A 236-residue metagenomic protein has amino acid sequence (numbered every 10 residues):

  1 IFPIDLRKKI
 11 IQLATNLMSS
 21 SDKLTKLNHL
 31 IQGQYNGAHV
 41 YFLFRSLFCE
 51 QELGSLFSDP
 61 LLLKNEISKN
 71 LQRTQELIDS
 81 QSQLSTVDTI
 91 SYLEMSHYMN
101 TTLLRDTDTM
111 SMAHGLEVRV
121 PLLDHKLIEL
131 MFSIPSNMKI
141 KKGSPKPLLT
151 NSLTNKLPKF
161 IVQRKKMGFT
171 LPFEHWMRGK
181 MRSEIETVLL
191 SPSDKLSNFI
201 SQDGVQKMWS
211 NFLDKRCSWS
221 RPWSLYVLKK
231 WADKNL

Functional and structural regions predicted by a protein language model:
I1-Q12: A mobile, often basic/glycine-rich helix-loop segment that functions as the active-site lid/recognition loop
S21-L236: Adenosyl-5′-phosphate
